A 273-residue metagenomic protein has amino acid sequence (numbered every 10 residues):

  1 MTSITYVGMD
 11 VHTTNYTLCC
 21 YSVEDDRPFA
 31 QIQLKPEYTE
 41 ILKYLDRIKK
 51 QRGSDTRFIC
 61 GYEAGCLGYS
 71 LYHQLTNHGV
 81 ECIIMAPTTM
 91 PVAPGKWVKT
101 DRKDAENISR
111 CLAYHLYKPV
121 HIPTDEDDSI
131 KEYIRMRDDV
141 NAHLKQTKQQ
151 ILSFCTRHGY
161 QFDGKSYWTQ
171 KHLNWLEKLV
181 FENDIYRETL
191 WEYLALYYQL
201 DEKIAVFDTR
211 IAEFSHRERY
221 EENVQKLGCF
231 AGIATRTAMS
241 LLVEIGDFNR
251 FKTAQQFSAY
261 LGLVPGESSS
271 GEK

Functional and structural regions predicted by a protein language model:
M1-K273: A detector of single, family-specific signature residues that are central to catalytic or substrate-handling motifs
